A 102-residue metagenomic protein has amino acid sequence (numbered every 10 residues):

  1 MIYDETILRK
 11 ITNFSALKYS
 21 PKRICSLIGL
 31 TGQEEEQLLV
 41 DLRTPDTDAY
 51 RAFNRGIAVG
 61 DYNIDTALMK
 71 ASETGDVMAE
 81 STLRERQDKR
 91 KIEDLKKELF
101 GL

Functional and structural regions predicted by a protein language model:
M1-T66, K70, T74: N-terminal, charge-rich alpha-helical recognition modules
A58-L102: Amphipathic alpha-helical protein-protein interaction segments
